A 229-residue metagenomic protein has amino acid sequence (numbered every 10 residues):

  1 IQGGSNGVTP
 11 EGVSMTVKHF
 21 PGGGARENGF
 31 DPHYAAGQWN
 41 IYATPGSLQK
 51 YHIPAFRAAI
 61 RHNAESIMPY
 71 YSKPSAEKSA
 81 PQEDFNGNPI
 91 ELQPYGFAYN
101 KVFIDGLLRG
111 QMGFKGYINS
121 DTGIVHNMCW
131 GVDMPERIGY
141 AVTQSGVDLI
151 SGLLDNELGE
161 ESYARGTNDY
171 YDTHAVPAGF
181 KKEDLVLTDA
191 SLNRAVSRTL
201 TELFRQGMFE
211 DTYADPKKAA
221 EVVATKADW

Functional and structural regions predicted by a protein language model:
I1-W229: Glycoside hydrolase catalytic-domain context in secreted enzymes
